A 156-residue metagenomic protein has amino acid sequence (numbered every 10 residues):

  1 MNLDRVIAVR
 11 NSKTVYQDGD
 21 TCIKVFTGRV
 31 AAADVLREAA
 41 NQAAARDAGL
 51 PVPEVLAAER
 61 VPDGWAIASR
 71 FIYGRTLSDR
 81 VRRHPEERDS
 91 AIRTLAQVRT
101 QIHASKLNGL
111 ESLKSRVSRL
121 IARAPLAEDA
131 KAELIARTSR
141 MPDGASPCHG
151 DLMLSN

Functional and structural regions predicted by a protein language model:
D4-G109: ATP-binding pocket architecture of kinase catalytic cores
Q101-D151: An alpha-helical support segment within catalytic cores of ATP-dependent transferases
L154-S155: Catalytic-loop Lys-Pro-X-Asn motif of eukaryotic-like protein kinases
